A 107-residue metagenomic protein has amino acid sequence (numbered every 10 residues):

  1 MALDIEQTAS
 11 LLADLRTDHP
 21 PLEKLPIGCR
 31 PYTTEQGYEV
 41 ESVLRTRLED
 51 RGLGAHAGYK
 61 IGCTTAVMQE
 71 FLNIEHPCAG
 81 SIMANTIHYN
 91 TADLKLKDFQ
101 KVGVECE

Functional and structural regions predicted by a protein language model:
A2-E107: Active-site microenvironments in enzyme catalytic cores
